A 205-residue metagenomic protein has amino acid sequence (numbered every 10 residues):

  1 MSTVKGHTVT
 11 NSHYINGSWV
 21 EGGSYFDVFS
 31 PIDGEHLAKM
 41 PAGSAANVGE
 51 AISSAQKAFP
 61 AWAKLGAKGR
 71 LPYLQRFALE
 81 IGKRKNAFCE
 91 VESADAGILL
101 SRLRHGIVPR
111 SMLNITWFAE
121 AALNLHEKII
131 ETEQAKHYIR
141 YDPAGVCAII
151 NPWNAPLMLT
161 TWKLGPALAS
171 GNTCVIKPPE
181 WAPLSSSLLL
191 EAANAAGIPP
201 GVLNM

Functional and structural regions predicted by a protein language model:
M1-A135: N-terminal Rossmann-like NAD(P)+-binding subdomain of aldehyde/semialdehyde dehydrogenases
E127-M205: Rossmann-like NAD(P) dinucleotide-binding subdomain of oxidoreductase/dehydrogenase enzymes
